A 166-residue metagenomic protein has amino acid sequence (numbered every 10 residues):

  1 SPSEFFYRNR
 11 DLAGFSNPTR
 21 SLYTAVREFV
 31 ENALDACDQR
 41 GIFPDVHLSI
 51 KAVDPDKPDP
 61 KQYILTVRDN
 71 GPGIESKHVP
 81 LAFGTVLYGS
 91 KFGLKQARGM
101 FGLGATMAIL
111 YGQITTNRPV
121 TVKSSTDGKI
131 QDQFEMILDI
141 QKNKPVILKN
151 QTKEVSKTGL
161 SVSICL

Functional and structural regions predicted by a protein language model:
N9-L12, A33-A36, T85-S90, L110-I114: Conserved, well-folded catalytic cores of nucleic-acid-processing and energy-transducing macromolecular machines
T19-L48, G104-Y111: Conserved ATP-binding N-box helix of the HATPase_c
K51-L65: Short beta-strand-loop-beta element adjacent to the nucleotide/active-site pocket used for signaling
D69: Acidic ATP/Mg2+-coordinating residue in the GHKL
G73-E75: A short glycine-centered beta->alpha linker in the GHKL/HATPase_c
K77, G89-L166: GHKL-type ATPase core
P80-L81: ATPase catalytic-site recognition across NTP-hydrolyzing enzymes
